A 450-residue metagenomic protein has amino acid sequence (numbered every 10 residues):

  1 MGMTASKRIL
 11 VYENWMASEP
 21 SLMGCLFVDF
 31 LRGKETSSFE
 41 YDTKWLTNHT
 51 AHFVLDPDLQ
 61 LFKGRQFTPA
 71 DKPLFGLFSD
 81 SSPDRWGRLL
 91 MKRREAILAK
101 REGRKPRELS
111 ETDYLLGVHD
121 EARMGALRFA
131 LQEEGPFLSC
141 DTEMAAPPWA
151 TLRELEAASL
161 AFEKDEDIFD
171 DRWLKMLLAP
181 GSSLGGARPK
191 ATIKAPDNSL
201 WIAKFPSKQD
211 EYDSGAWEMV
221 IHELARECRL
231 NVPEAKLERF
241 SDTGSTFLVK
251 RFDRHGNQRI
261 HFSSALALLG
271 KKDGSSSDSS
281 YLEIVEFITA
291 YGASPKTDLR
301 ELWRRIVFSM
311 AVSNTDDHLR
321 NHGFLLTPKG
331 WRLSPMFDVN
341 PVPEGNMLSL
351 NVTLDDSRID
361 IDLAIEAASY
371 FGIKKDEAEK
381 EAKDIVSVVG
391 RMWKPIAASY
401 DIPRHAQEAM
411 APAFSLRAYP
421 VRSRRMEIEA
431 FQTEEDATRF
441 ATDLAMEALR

Functional and structural regions predicted by a protein language model:
M1-L319, G323-R450: Phosphate/dinucleotide-binding and metal-coordinating scaffold of catalytic cores in nucleotide-dependent enzymes
